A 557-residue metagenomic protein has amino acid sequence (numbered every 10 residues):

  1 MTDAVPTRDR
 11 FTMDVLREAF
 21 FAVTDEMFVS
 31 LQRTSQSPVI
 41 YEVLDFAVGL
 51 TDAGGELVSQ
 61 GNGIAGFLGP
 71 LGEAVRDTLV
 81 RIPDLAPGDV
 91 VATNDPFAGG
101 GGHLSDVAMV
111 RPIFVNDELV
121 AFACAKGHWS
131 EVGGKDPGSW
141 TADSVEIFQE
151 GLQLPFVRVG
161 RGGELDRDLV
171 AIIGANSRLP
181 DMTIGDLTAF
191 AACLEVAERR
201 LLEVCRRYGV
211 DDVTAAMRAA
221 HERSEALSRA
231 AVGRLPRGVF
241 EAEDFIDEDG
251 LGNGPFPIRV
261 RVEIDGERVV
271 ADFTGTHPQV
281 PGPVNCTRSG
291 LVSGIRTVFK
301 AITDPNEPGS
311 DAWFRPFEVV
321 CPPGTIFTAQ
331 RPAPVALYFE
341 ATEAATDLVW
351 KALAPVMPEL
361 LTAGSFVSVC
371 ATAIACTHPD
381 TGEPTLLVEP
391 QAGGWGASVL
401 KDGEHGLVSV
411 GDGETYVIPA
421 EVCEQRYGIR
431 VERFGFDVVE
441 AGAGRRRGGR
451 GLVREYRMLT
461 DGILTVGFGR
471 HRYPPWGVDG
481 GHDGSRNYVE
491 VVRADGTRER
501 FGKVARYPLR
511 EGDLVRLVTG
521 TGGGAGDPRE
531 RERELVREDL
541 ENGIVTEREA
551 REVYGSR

Functional and structural regions predicted by a protein language model:
T2-P87, A92-R557: Glycine/proline-enriched, intrinsically flexible loops and inter-domain linkers
